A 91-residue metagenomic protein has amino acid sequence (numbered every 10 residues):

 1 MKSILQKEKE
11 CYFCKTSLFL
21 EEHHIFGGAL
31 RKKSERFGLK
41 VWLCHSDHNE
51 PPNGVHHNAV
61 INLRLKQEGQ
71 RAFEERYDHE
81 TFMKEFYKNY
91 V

Functional and structural regions predicted by a protein language model:
M1-E21: Short cysteine-rich loop/turn motifs with clustered Cys
L18-E21, L39-L43, G69: Amphipathic alpha-helical interface surfaces
L20-G28, C44-P51: Histidine-centered catalytic micro-motifs
F26-K40: Short linker/helix segments within small regulatory modules
L30-R31, H57, A72: Polar low-complexity intrinsically disordered regions enriched in Ser/Thr and small residues
K40-L65: Short Cys/His-centered divalent metal-binding micro-motifs
Q67-V91: Short flanking/linker segments adjacent to small metal-binding domains or redox-active Cys/His motifs
